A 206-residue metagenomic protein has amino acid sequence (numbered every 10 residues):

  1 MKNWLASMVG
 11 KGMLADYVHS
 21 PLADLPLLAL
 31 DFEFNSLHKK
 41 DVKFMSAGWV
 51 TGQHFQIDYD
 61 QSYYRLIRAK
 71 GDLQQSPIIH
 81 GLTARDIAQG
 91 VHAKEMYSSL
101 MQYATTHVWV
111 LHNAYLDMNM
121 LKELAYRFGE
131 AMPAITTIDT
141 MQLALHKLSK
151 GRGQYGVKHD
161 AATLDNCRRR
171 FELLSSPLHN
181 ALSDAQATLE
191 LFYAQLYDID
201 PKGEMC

Functional and structural regions predicted by a protein language model:
M1-V18, R169-R170, L189-C206: Acidic two-metal-ion nuclease catalytic site recognized across multiple nuclease folds, prominently DnaQ/RNase D-T
M8-L30, F34-F128, A134, A161-S175 (+1 more regions): Conserved non-catalytic scaffold segment of RNase H-like nuclease domains
E95, L143, A185-Q186: Short secondary-structure boundary/hinge segments and terminal tails
H107-W109, Y155-V157, A194-K202: Short, structured secondary-structure boundary patches
I138-K158: Short alpha-helix plus adjacent loop in nuclease-associated cores
N180-L191: Acidic, divalent-metal-coordinating active-site segment for phosphoryl/phosphodiester hydrolysis, typified by short
